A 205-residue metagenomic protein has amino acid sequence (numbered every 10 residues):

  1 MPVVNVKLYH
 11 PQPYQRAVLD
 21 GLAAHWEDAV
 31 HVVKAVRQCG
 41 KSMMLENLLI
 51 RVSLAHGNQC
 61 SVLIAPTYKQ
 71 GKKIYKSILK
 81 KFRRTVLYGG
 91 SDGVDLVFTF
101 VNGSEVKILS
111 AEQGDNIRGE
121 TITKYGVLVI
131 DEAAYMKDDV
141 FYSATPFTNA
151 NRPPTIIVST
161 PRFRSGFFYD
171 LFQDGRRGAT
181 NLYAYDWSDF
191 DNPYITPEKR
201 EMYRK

Functional and structural regions predicted by a protein language model:
M1-K205: Phosphate/NTP-binding elements of NTP-utilizing enzymes
